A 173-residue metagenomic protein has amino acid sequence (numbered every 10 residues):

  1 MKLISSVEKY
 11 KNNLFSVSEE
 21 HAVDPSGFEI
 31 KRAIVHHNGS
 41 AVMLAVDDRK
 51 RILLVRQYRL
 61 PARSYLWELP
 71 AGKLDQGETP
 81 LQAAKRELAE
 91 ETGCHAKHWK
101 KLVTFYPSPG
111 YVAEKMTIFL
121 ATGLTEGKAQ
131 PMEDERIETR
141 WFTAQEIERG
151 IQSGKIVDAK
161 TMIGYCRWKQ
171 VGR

Functional and structural regions predicted by a protein language model:
M1-V7: A short, amphipathic edge element
E8-V42, D48-R49: Acidic, metal-coordinating catalytic segment for phosphate/diphosphate chemistry, firing primarily on the Nudix
S16-E20, Y65, K115-T117, E138: Short beta-strand micro-motifs in enzyme catalytic cores
G39-V42, D47, K73-A159: Unchanged
S40-S64, E68: A glycine-rich, hydrophobic loop/mini-helix early in the fold
Q170-R173: Generic C-terminal helix-cap and adjacent flexible tail
